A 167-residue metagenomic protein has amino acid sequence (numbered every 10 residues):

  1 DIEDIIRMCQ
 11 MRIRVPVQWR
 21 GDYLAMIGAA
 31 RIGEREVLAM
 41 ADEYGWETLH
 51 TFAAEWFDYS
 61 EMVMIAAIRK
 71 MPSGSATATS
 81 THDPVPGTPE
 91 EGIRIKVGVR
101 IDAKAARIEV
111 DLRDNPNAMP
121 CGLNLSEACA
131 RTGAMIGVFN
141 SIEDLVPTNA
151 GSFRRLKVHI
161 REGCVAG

Functional and structural regions predicted by a protein language model:
D1-C9, N117-C121, A128, T132: Gly/Pro-rich active-site capping loops and adjacent beta-alpha segments that organize cofactor/substrate pockets
D1-V37: Mobile "lid/hinge" segments at catalytic clefts and subdomain interfaces of large enzymes
D4-W19, S75-E91, M135-F139: Short charge-dense sequence patches
I6, P16, C121-G122, S126 (+1 more regions): Hydrophobic core positions in small helical hairpin nucleic-acid-binding modules
R14-V17, G21-G28, T51, E55 (+3 more regions): Alpha-helix capping and helix-loop boundary segments enriched in small/acidic/polar residues
G21, R31-N117: Accessory "access/gating" subregions that flank catalytic or transport cores
A30, A53, F57-E61, E127-A134 (+2 more regions): Active-site-proximal structural scaffolding
M64, I95-V99, I108, A130-S141 (+1 more regions): Extended, hydrophobic alpha-helical segments in both membrane/secreted and soluble proteins
